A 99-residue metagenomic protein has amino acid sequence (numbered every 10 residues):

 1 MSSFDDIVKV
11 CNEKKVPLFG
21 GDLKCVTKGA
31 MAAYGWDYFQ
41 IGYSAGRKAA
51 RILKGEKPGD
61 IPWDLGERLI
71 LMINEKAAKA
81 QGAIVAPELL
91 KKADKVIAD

Functional and structural regions predicted by a protein language model:
M1-D99: Short hydrophobic alpha-helices and adjacent helix-cap/hinge residues
